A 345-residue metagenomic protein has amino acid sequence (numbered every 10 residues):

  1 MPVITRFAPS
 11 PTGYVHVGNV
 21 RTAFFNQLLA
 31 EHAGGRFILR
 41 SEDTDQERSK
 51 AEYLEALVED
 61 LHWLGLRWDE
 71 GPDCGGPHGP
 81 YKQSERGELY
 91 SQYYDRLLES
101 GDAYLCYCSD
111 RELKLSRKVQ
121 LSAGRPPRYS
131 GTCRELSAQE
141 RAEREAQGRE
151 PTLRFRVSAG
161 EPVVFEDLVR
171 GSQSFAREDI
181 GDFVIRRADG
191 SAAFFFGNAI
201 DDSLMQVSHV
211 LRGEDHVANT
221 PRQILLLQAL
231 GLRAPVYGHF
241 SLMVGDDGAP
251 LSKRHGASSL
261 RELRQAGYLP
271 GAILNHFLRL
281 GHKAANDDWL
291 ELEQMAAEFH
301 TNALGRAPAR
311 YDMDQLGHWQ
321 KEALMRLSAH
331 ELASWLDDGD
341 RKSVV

Functional and structural regions predicted by a protein language model:
M1-S122, N219-L232, A272: N-terminal Rossmann-like or analogous alpha/beta NTP/dinucleotide-binding catalytic cores that position adenine
F7-P11, S41-D43, I200, L204 (+3 more regions): Short, histidine-centered active-site or binding-site loop motifs used for metal coordination, general acid-base
V20, A51, G213-T220, R254-A257 (+1 more regions): Short, conserved loop/turn and helix-capping segments at secondary-structure boundaries that abut family-defining
Q46, S109, L230-V345: Catalytic adenosine-cofactor/nucleotide-binding cores of aminoacyl-tRNA synthetases and other
L54, G87, S91, D110-L113 (+9 more regions): Alpha-helix initiation and N-capping motif
Y81, V210, L263: Second-shell loop/turn segments in exported
Y104-H239, G245-L251, S259, A284: Active-site cores that bind ATP or allylic diphosphates and position pyrophosphate for catalysis
